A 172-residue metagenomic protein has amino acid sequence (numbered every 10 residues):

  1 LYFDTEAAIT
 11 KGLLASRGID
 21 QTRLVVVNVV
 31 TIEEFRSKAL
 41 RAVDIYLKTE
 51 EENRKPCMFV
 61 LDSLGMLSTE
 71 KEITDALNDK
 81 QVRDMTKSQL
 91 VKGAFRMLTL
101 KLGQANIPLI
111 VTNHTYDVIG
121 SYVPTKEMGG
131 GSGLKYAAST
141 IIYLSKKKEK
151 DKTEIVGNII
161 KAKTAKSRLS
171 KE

Functional and structural regions predicted by a protein language model:
L1-G93: Conserved inter-motif catalytic segment of the P-loop NTP-binding fold
D84-E172: Phosphate-binding/switch region of NTP-binding enzymes
